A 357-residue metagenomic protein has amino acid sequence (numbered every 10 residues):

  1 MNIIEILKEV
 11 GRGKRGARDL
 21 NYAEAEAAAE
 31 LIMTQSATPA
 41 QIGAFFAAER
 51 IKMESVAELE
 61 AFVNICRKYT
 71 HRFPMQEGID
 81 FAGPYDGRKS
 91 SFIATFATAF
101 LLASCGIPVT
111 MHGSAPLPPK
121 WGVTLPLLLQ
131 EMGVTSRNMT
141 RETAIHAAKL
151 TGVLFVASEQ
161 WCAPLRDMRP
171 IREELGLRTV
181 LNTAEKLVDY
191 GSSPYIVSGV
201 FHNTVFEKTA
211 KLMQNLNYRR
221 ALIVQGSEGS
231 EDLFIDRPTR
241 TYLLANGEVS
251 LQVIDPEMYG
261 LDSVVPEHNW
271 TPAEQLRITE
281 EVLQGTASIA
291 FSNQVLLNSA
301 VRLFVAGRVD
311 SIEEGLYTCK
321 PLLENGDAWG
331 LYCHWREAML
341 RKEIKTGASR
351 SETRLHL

Functional and structural regions predicted by a protein language model:
M1-T95, A103-C105, V109, L261-P266 (+3 more regions): Acidic, glycine/proline-rich low-complexity segments that act as flexible tails and inter-domain linkers
G78-A147: A generic, well-ordered mixed alpha/beta core segment in the N-terminal half of proteins
G78-D80, I107-T110, G152-E159, R178-L181 (+5 more regions): Structural motif
S114-L117, Q160, G226-E228: Short, ordered loop/turn segments at secondary-structure junctions
M139-F201: Phosphate/diphosphate-binding glycine-rich loops and adjacent basic-rich segments that engage nucleotide
S193-T239: Glycine-rich ThDP/TPP pyrophosphate-binding loop and its adjacent helix/strand module within ThDP-dependent enzymes
I254-V309, T318: A hydrophobic, small-residue-rich beta->alpha segment in the mid-to-C-terminal subdomain of diverse proteins
